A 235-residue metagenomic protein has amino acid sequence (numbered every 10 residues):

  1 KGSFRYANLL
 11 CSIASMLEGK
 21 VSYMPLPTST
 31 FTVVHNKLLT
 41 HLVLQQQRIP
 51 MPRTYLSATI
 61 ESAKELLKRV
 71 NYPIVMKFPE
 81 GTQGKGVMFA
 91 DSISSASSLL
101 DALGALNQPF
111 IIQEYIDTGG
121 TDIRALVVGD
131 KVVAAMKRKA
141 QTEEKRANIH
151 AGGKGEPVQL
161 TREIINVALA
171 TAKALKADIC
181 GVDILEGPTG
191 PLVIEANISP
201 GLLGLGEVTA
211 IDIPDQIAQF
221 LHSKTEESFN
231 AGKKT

Functional and structural regions predicted by a protein language model:
K1-E18, P25, S29-V33: N-terminal glycine-rich "phosphate-gripper" loop used for MgATP/nucleotide binding and carboxylate activation
S3-R5, G86, L203-G206: A generic structural signal for short coil/turn motifs at secondary-structure boundaries
E18-G19, T28-G120, T161-N166: Active-site nucleotide/adenylate-binding loops and adjacent lid/helix of ATP-dependent enzymes
I49-P50, L175-A177: Short secondary-structure junctions
I93-L175, E186-P188, V193, N197-H222: ATP-dependent carboxylate/phosphate-activation module, predominantly the ATP-grasp catalytic core and closely related
G120, G187, T225-T235: Peripheral (often C-terminal) accessory segments that flank ATP-dependent C-N-forming ligase machineries
V182-I184: Hydrophobic residue at the +6 position relative to the catalytic HRD Asp in the kinase catalytic loop
